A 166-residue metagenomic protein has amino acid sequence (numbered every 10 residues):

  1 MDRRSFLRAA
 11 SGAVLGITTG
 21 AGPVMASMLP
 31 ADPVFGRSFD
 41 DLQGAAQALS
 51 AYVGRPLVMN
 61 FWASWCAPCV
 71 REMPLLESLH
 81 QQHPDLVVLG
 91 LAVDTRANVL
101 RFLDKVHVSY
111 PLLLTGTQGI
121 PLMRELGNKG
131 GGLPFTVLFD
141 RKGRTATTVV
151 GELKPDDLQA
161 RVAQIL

Functional and structural regions predicted by a protein language model:
M1-V14: N-terminal secretory signal peptides and thylakoid transit peptides that target proteins across membranes
V24-A26: Boundary at the C-terminal end of the N-terminal hydrophobic targeting segment
G36-P56: A short beta-strand-turn-helix
R55-L57, W62-W65, G132: Short pre-active-site segment immediately N-terminal to redox-active cysteine/selenocysteine motifs in thiol-based
F61-L75: Conserved redox-active cysteine motifs that mediate thiol-disulfide chemistry, especially di-cysteine Cys-X(1-2)-Cys
Q81, D85-Q118: Conserved segment of the thioredoxin-like fold in thiol-based oxidoreductases
V106-V108, T117-R161: Thiol/disulfide oxidoreductase modules built on the thioredoxin-like
